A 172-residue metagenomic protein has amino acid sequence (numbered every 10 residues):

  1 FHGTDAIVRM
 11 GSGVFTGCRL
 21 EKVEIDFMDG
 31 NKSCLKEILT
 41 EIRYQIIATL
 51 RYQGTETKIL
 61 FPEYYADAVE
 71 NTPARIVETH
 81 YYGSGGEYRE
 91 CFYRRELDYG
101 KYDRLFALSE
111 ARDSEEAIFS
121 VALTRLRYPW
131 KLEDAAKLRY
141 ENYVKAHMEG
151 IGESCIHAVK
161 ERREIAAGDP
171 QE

Functional and structural regions predicted by a protein language model:
F1-R9, G17-E37, Y44-R127, V144 (+1 more regions): Structural signature of tandem-repeat unit edges
R9-M10, I165: Generic structural microfeature
R127-Y143: Repeat-mediated protein-protein interaction surfaces in helical alpha-solenoids
E133, K137, M148-G152, R163-A166: Alpha-helix initiation and capping sites
A167-E172: Conserved hydrophobic site in ankyrin repeats
